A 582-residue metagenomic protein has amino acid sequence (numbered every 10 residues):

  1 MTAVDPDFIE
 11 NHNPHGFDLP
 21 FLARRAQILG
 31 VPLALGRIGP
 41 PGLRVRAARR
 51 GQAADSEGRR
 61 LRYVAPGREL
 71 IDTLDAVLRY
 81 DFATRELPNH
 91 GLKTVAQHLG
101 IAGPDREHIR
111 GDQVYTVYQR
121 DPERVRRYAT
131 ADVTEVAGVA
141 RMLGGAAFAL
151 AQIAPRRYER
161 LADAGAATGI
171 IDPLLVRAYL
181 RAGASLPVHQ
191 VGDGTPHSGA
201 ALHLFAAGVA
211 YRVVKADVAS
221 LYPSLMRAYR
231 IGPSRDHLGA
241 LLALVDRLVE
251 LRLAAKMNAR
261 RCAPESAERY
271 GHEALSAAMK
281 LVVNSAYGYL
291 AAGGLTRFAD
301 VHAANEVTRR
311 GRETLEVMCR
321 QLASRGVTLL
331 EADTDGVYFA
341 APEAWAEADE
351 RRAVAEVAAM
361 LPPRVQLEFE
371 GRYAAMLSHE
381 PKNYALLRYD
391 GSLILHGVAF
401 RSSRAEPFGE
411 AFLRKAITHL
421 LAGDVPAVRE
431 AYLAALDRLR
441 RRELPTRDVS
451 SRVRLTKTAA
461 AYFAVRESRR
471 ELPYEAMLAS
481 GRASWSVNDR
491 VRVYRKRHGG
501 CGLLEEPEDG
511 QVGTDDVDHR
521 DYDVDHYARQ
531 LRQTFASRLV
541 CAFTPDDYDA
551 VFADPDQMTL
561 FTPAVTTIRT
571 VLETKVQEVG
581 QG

Functional and structural regions predicted by a protein language model:
A3-D18, P66-A167: Acidic, Mg2+-coordinating catalytic module of metal-dependent nucleases/exonucleases that use a two-metal-ion mechanism
F8-I71, L78-P88: Hydrophobic or amphipathic alpha-helical targeting/insertion segments
D18-Q27, A219-P233: Short active-site loop/helix that positions an aromatic residue
D112-S220, S224-R227, E268-E313, V317-Q321 (+3 more regions): Common nucleic-acid-contacting/processivity interface regions adjacent to the catalytic cores of nucleic-acid enzymes
H237-M279, N284: Conserved catalytic alpha/beta cores of large enzymes that bind or transform nucleotide phosphates and polynucleotides
T328-D333, F369: Short beta-strand
V337-R352: Catalytic palm subdomain of template-directed nucleic-acid polymerases, centered on the conserved carboxylate motif
R351-A358, P362-G582: C-terminal, non-catalytic extensions of nucleic-acid polymerases
